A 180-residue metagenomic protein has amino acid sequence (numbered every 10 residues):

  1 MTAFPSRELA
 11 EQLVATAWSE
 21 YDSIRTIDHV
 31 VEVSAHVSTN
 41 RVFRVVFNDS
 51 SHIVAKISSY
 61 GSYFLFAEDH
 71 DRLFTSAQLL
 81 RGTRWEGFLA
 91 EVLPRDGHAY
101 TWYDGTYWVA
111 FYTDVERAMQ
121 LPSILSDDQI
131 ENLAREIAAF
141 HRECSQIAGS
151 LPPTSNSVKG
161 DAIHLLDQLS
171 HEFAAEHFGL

Functional and structural regions predicted by a protein language model:
M1-F4, Y63-A67, I124-D127, A175-L180: Charge-dense, low-complexity intrinsically disordered segments
M1-R95: Conserved NTP-binding catalytic cores of kinases and kinase-like/nucleotidyltransferase enzymes across multiple kinase
A3, S155-L180: Active-site catalytic-loop/activation-segment of kinase and kinase-like phosphoryl-transfer enzymes
E20-I24, C144, F173-H177: Short secondary-structure junctions and interdomain/linker hinges
R41-D49, W102-A110, H164-A174: Short, charged low-complexity intrinsically disordered segments located at boundaries of structured domains
S51-L151: ATP-binding pocket architecture of kinase catalytic cores
